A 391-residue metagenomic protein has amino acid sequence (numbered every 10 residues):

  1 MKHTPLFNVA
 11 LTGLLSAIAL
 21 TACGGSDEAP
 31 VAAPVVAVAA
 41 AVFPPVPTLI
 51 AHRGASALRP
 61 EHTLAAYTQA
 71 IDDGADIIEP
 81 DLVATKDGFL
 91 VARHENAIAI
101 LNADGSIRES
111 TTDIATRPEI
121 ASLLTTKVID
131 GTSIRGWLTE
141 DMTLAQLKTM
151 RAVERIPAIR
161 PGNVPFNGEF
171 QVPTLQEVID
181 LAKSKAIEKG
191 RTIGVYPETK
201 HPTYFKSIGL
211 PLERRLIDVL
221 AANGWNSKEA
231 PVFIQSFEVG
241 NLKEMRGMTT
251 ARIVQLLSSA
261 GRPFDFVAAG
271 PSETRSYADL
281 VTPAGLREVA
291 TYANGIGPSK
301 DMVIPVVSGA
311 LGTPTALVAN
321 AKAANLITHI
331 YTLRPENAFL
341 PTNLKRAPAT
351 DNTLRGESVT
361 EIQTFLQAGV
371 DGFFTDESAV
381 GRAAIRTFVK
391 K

Functional and structural regions predicted by a protein language model:
K2-A10: Bacterial N-terminal signal peptides that target proteins for export
A17-L20: Bacterial Sec-type N-terminal signal peptides, specifically the leucine/valine-rich hydrophobic h-region
C23-K391: Phosphate-group recognition and catalysis centered on beta-loop-alpha active-site segments
